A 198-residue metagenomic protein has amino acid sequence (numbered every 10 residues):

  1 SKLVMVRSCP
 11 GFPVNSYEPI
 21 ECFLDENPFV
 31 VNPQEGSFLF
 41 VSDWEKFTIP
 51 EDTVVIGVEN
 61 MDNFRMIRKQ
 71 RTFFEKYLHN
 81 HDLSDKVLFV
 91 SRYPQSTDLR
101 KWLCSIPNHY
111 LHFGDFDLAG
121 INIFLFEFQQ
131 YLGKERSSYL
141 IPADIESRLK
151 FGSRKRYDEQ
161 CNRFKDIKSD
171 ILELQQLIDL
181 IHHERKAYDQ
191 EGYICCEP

Functional and structural regions predicted by a protein language model:
S1-P107, A119, F124-P198: Nucleic-acid enzyme cleavage-core boundary/entry regions
H112: Terminal peptide-recognition signature
